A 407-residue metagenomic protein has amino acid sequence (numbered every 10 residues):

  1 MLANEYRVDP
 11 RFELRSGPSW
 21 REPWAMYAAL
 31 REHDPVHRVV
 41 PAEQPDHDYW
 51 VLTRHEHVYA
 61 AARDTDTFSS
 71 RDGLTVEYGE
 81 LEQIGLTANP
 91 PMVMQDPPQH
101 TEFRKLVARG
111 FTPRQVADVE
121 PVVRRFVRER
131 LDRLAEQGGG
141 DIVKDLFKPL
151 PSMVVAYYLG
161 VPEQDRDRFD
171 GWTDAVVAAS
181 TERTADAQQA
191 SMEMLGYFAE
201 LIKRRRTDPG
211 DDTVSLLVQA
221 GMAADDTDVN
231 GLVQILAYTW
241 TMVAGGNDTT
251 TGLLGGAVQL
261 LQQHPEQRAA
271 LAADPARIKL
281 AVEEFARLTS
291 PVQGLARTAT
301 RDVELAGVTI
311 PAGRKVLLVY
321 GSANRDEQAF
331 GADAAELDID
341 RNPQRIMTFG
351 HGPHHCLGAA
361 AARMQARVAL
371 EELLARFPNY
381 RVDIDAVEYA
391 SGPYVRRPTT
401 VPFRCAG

Functional and structural regions predicted by a protein language model:
M1-G407: Cytochrome P450
